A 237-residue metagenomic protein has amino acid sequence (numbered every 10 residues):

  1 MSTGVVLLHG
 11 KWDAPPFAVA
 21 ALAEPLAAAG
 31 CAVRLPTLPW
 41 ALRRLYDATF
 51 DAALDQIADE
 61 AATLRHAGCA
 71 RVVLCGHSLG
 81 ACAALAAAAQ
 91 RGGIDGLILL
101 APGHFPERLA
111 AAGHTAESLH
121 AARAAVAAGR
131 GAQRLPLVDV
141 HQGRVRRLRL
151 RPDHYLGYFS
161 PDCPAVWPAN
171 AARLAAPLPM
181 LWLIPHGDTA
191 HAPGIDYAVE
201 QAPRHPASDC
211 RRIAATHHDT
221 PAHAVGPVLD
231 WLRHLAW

Functional and structural regions predicted by a protein language model:
M1-W40: Short, surface-exposed "cap/lid" segments of acyl-processing enzymes
L7-K11, S78, P185: Glycine-rich His-Gly loop
T37-T49: Glycine-rich "HGGG/HGxG" loop immediately N-terminal to the catalytic nucleophile of the alpha/beta-hydrolase
D47-H66: Alpha/beta-hydrolase active-site loop
L64-A70, L235: Glycine-rich phosphate-binding loop signature in dinucleotide/nucleotide-binding domains
C75-A84: Gly/Ala-rich beta-loop-alpha elbow adjacent to hydrolase catalytic centers
A86-Q90: Active-site signature of alpha/beta-hydrolase-fold catalytic machinery across serine- and Asp/Cys-nucleophile hydrolases
I94-P179, L183-W231: The alpha/beta-hydrolase serine catalytic core
